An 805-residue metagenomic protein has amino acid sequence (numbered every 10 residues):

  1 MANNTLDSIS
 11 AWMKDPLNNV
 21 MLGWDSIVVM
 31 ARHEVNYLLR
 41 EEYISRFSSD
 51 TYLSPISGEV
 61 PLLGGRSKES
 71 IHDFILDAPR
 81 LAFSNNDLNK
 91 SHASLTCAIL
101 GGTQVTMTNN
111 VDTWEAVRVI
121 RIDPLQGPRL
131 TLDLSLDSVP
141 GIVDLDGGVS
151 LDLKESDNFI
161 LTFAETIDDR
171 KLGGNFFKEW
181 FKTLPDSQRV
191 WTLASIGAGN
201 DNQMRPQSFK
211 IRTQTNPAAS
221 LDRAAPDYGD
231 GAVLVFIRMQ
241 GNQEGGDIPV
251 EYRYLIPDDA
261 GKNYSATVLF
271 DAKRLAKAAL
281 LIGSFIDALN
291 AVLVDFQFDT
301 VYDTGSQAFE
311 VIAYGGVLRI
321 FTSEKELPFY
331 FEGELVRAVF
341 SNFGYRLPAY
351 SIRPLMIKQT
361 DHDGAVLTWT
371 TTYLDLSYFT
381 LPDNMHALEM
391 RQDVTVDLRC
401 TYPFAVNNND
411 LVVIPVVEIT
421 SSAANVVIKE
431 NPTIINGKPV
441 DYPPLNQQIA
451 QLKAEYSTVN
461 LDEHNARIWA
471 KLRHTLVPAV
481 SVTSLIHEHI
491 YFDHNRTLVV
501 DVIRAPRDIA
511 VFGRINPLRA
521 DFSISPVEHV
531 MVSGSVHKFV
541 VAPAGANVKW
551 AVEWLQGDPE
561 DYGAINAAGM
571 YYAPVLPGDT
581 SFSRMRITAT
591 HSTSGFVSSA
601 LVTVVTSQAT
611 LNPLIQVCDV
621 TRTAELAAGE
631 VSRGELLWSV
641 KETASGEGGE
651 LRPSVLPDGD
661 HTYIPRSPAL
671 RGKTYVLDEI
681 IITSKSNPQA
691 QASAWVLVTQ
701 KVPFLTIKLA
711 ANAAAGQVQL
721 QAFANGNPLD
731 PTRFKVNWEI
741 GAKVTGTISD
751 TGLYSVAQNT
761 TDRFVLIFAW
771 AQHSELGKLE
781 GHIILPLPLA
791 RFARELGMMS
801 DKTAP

Functional and structural regions predicted by a protein language model:
A2-T183, S187-A454, H487-R519: Hydrophobic membrane/lipid-contacting segments
D259-F343, S523-D561, G569, L614-K641 (+1 more regions): Conserved small-residue-rich
A454-P526, A600-T610, V698-L705: Extended, charge-rich low-complexity regions and/or helical-solenoid scaffolds
Y456-S457, H464, N516-D558, A600-G646 (+2 more regions): Solvent-exposed, low-complexity, repeat-rich "mucin-like" stalks and linkers
F522-V530, S535, V552, Y571 (+8 more regions): Intrinsically disordered, low-complexity segments that are common in secreted/host-exposed effector and toxin peptides
V527, K549-P574, S639-I664, E739-A757: Low-complexity "stalk/linker" and mucin-like segments enriched in Ser/Thr/Pro/Ala/Gly
V575-G595, S599-V602, P665-Q689, T760-L785: A short beta-strand micro-motif common to beta-rich folds, especially ectodomain repeats
Y675-I681, K685, S693-Q700, V718-Q721 (+1 more regions): Disordered regulatory segments flanking catalytic cores
